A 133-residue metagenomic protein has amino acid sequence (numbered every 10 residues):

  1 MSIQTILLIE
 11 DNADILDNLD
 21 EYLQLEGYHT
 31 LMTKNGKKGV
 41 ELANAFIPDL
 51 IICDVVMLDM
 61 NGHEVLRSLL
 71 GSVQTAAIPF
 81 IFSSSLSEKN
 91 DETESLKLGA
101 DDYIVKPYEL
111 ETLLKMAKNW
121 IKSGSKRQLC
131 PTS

Functional and structural regions predicted by a protein language model:
E10: Conserved acidic carboxylate
A13-L31, W120: Two-component/phosphorelay signaling modules centered on CheY-like receiver
L16, L58-D59, E88: The feature encodes the CheY-like receiver
F46-I52, M57: Active-site beta3 strand of CheY-like receiver
Y108-A117: C-terminal output helix
